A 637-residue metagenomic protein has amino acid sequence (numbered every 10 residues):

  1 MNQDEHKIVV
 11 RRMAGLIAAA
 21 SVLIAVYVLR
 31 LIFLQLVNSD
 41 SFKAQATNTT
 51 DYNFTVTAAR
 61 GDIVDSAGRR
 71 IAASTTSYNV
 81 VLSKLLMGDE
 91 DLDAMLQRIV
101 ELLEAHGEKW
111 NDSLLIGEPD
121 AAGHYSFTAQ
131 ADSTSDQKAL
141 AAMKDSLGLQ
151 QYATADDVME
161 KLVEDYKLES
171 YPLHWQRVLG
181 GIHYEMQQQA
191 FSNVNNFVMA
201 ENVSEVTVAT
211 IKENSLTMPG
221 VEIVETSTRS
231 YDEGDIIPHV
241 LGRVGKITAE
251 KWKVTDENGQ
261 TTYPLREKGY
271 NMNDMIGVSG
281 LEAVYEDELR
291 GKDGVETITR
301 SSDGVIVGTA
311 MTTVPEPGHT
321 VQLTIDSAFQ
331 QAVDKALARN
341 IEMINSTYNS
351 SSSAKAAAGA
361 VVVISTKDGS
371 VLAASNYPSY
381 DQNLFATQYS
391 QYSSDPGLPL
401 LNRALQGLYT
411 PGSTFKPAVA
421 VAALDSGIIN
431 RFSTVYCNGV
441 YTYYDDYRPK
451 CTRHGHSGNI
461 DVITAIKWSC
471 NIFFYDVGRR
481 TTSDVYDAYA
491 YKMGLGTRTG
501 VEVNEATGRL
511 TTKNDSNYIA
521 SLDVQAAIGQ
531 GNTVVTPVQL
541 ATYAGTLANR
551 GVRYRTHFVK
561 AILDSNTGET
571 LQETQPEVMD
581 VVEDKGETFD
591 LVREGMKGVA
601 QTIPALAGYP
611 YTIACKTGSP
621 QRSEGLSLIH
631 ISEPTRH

Functional and structural regions predicted by a protein language model:
M1-V314, S350-A360: Membrane-proximal periplasmic segments of bacterial cell-envelope enzymes, especially penicillin-binding proteins
A72, Y78, T299-E316, I325 (+4 more regions): Beta-lactam-recognizing serine transpeptidase/beta-lactamase-like catalytic domain environment
N202-V203, S327-A328, T481: Short beta->alpha linker loops
R229-Y231, Q330, G508-L510: A short acidic, often aromatic-flanked loop/helix-cap motif at beta-alpha or helix-coil junctions that lines enzyme
T320-Q330: Bateman/CBS regulatory modules and CBS-like beta-alpha motifs in cytosolic regions of diverse proteins
A336-Y348, G427, A600: Structural motif corresponding to the C-terminal cap of alpha-helices
